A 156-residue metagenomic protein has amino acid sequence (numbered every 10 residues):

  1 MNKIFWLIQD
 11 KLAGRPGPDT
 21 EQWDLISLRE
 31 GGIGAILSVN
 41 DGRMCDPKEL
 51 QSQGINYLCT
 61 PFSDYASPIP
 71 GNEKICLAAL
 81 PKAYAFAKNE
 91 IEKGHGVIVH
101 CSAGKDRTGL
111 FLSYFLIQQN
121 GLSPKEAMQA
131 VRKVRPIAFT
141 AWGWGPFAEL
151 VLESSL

Functional and structural regions predicted by a protein language model:
M1-I98, A103, L110-L156: Cys-dependent protein tyrosine phosphatase-like superfamily
